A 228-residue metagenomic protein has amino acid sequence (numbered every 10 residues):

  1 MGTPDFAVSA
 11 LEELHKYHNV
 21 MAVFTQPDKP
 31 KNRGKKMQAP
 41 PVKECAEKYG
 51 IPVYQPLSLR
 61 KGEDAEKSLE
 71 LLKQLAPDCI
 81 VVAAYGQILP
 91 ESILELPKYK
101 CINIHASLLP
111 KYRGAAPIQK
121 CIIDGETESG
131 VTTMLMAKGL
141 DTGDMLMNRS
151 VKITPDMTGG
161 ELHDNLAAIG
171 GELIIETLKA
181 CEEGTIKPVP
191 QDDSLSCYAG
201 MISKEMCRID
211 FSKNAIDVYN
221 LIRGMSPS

Functional and structural regions predicted by a protein language model:
M1-P227: One-carbon transfer enzymes
